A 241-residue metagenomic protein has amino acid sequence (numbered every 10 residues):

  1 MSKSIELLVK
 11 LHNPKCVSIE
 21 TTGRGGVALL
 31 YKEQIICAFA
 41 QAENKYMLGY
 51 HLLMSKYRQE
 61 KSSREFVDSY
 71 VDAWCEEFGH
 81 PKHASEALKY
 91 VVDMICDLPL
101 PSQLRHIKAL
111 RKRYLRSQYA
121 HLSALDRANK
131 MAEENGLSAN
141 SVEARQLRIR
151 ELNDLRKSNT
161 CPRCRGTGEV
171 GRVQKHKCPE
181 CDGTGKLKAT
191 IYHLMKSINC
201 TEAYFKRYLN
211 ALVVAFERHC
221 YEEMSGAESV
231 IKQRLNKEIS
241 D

Functional and structural regions predicted by a protein language model:
M1-S141: N-terminal alpha-helical interaction blocks
S138-S141, S158, S197, T201: Residue-level signal for well-ordered alpha-helical segments
V142-R145, P162: Short linear interaction motifs
Q146-S158, G166-R172: Short, flexible, mixed-charge glycine/proline-rich loop motifs that serve as phosphate/nucleic-acid-contacting
T160-R163, K177-E180: The −1 position to Zn-ligating cysteines in a subset of zinc-ribbon hairpins
R165-G168, D182-G185: Cys/His-coordinated zinc-binding microdomains
G171-H176, K188-Y192: Short Cys/His-rich "knuckle" micro-motifs
K186-D241: Long, charge-rich boundary regions
